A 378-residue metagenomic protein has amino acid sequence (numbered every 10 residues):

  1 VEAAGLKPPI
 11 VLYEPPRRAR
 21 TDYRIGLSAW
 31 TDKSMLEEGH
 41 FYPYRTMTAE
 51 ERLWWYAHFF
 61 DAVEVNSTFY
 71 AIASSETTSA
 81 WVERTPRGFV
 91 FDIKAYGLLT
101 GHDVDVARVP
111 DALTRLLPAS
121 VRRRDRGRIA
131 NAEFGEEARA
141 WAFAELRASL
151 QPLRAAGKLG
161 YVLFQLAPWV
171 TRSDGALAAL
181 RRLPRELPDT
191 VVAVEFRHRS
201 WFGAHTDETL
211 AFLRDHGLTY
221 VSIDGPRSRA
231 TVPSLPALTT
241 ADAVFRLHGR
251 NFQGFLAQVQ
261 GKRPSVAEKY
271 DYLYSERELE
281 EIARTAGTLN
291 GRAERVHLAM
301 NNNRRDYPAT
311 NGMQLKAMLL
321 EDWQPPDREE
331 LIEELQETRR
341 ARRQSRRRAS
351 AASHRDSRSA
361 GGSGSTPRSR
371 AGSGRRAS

Functional and structural regions predicted by a protein language model:
V1-S378: Residues lining hydrophobic/aromatic ligand-binding pockets adjacent to catalytic sites
